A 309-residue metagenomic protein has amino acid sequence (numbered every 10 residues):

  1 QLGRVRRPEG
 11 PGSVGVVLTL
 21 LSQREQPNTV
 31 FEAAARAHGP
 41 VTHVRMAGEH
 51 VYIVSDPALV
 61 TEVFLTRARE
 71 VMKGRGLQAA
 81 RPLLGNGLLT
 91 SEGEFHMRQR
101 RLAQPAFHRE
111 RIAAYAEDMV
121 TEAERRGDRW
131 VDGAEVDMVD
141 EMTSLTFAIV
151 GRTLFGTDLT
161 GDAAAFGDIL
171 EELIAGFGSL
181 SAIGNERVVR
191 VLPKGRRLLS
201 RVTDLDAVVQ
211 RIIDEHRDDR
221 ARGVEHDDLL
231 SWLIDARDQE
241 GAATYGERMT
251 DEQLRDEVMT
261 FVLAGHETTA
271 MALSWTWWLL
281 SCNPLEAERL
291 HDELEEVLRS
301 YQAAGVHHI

Functional and structural regions predicted by a protein language model:
Q1-R7, M72-A80, F95, R111-M271 (+2 more regions): Cytochrome P450 heme-thiolate monooxygenase catalytic core
Q1-R98, A113-R126, L145, T157-G161 (+2 more regions): N-terminal membrane-proximal hinge/A-helix region immediately C-terminal to the signal-anchor transmembrane segment
L20, V63-F64, A163, T269-W278: Short hydrophobic alpha-helical segments that form membrane-spanning helices or hydrophobic packing faces of helical
A33-V41, G246-E252, V306-I309: Cytochrome P450 C-terminal beta-domain/meander region
P40, A47-V60, A68, A207-A221 (+4 more regions): Cytochrome P450 C-terminal heme-thiolate binding region
V54, A272-H291: Classical protein tyrosine phosphatase
A103: Acidic-aromatic/histidine active-site loop/patch
